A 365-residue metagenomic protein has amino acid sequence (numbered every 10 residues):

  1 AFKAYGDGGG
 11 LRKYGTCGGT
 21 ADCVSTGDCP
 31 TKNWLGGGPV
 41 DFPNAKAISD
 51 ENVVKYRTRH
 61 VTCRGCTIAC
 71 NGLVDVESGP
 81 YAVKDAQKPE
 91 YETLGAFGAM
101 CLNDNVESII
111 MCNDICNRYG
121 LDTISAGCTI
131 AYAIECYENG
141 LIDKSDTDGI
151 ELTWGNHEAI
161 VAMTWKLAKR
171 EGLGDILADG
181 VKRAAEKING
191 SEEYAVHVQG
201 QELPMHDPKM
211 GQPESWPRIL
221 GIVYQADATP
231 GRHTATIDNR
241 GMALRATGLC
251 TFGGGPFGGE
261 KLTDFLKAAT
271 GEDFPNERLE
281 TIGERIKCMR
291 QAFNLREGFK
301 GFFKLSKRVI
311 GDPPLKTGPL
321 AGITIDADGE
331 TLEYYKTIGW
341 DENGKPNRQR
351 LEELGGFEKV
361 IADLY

Functional and structural regions predicted by a protein language model:
A1-Y365: Extended C-terminal regions of large enzymes
